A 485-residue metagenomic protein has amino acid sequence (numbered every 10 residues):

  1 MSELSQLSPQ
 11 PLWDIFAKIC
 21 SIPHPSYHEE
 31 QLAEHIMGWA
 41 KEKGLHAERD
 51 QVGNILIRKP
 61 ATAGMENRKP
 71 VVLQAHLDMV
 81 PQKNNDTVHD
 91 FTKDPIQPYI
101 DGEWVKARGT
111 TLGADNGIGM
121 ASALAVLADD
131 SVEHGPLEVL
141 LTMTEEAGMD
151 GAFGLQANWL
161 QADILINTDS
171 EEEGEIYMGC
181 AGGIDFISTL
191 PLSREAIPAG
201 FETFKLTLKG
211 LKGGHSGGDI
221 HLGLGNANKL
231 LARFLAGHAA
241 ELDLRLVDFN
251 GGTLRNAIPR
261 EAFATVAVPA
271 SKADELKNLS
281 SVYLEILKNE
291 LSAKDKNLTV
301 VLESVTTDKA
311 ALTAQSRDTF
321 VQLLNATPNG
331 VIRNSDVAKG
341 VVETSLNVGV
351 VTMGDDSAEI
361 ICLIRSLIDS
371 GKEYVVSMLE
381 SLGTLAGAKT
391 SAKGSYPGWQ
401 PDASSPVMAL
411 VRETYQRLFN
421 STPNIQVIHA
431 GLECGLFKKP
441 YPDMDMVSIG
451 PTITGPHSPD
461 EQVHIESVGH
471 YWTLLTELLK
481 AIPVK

Functional and structural regions predicted by a protein language model:
S2-E103: Acidic/His- and Gly-rich active-site-bordering loop/insert found across diverse amide/peptide-bond hydrolases
P9-L12, D336, E343-A358, L363 (+1 more regions): Zn-dependent metallopeptidase/amidohydrolase metal-coordination segment
P23, E103-K106, E146-A147, G154-R365: Midchain, well-structured core segments that form catalytic/ion-binding scaffolds
M65-L141, E145-A147, A152-D163, A314-R317 (+3 more regions): Active-site metal-coordination/substrate-binding segment of hydrolases, especially metallo-dependent peptidases
L77-M79, W104, L140-G148, S170-E173 (+3 more regions): Acidic, glycine-rich active-site loops and adjacent beta-strand->loop/helix elements that engage anionic groups
L224-E241, A270-A273, D318-N325, R333 (+4 more regions): His/Asp/Glu-rich mid-to-C-terminal helical/loop segments that flank catalytic regions of hydrolases
N226-N228, A232-F249, P401-M444: Active-site-adjacent substrate-binding region of metalloamidase/peptidase-like peptide-processing proteins
V341-A430: Substrate-recognition/cap regions that form aromatic- and gly/pro-loop-enriched pockets for small-molecule ligands
